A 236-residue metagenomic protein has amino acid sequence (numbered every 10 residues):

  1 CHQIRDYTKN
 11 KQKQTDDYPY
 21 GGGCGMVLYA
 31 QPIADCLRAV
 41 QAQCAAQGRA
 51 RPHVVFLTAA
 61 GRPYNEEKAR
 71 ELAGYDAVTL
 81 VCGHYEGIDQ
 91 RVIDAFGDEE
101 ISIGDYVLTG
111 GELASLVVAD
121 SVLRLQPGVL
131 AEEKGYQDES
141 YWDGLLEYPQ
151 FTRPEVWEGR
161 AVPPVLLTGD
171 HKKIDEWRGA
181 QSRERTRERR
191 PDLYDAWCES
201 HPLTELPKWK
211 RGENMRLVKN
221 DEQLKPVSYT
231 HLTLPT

Functional and structural regions predicted by a protein language model:
C1-Y7: A short beta-strand-loop structural module common to alpha/beta enzyme folds
H2, V55, V78-T79, E99-I101: Hydrophobic/aromatic beta-strand patches that form the interior of the parallel beta-sheet core in alpha/beta enzyme
T15-C36: Short, structured active-site "lid" loops
Y29-H84: S-adenosyl-L-methionine/SAH cofactor-binding core of RNA-modifying enzymes
I88, V92-E139: Structured adenosyl-cofactor binding patch, chiefly the S-adenosyl-L-methionine
L125-P164: Internal, active-site/partner-interface "lid" segment
P154-S228: SAM-dependent methyltransferases
T230-T236: Conserved small/polar residues in nucleotide/adenosyl-binding loops
